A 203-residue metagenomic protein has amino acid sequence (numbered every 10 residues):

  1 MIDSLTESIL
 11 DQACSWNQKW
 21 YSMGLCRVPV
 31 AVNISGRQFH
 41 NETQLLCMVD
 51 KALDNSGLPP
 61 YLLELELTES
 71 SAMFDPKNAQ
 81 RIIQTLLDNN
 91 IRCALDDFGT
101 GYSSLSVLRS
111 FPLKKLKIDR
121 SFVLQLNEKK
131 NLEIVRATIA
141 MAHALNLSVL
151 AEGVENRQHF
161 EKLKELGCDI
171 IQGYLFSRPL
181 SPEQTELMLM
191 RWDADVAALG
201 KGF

Functional and structural regions predicted by a protein language model:
M1-N78, G153: Catalytic core of bacterial c-di-GMP phosphodiesterases, primarily the EAL and HD-GYP domains, capturing alpha-helical
L5-S8, N131-A137: Conserved acetyl-CoA-binding loop-helix of GNAT-fold acetyltransferases
N17-W20, G101, F203: Regulatory and interdomain segments flanking nucleotide-handling catalytic cores in signaling/defense enzymes
V32, T138-A142: Ligand-binding cleft/hinge of the Venus flytrap
Q44-L45, N78-A79, S104, K130-I134 (+1 more regions): Residues at alpha-helix caps and immediate loop-helix transition turns in enzyme cores, especially N- and C-cap
D50-L126, M141, L145-P179: The catalytic core of metal-dependent phosphodiesterases that act on cyclic dinucleotides
K164, L180-F203: C-terminal helical cap(s) of enzyme catalytic domains, especially alpha/beta-barrels
